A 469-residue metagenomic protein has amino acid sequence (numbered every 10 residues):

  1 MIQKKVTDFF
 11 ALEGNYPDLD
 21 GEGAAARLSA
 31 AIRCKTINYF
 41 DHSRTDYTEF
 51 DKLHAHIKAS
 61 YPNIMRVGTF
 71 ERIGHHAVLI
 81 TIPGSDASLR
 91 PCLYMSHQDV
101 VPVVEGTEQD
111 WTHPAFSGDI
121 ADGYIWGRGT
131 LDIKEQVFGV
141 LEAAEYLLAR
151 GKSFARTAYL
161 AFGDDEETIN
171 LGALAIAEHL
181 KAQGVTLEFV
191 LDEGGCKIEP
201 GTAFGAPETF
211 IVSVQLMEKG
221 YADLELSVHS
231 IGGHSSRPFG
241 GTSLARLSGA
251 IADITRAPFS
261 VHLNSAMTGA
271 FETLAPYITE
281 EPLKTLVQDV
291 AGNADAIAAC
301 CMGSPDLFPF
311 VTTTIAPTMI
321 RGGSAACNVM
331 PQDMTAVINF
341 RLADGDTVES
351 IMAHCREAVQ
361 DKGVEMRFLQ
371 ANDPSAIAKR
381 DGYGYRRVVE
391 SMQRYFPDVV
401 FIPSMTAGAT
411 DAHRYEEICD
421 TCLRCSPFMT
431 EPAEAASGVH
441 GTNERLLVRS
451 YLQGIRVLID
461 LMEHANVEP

Functional and structural regions predicted by a protein language model:
M1-T130, V137, L147-R156: Acidic/His- and Gly-rich active-site-bordering loop/insert found across diverse amide/peptide-bond hydrolases
E71, L79, A87-S88, I198-P200 (+5 more regions): An extended, acidic, His-containing surface patch that forms the Zn2+-binding/catalytic region of metallohydrolases
H75, H113, A155, L171 (+5 more regions): Short, solvent-exposed loop/turn segments at the edges of secondary structure
Q98-D99, I254-F259, R356-V364: A common structural junction motif
Y124-G127, L131-S213: Acidic/histidine-rich catalytic neighborhood of metal-dependent amide-processing enzymes
A173-H179, I231, S236-V261: A short core secondary-structure module
Q215-M217, P238-F239, F308, A325-Q332: Short, solvent-exposed beta-strand/turn "edge" segments of beta-rich domains on protein surfaces
G241, I351-V359: Short amphipathic alpha-helices in soluble, non-transmembrane regions that often serve as interface/regulatory elements
